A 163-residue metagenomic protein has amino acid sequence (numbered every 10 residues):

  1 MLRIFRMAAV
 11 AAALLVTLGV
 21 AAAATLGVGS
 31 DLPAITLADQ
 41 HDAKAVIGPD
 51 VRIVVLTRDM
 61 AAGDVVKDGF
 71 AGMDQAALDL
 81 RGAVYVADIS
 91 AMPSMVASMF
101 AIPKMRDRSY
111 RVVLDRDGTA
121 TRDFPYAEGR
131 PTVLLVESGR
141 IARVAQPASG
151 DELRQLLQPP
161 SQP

Functional and structural regions predicted by a protein language model:
M1-R6: Positively charged n-region of N-terminal signal peptides that target proteins for export
A8-G19: Bacterial N-terminal signal peptides
G19-T25: Sec/Tat signal peptide C-region and signal peptidase I cleavage site
A34-V51: A short beta-strand-turn-helix
D39-Q40, V66-G72, D117-A120: N-terminal post-signal-peptidase region of extra-cytosolic proteins
I47-P49, R116-R154: Thiol/disulfide oxidoreductase modules built on the thioredoxin-like
I53, D59-K104: Structural microenvironment flanking redox-active thiols in thiol-disulfide oxidoreductases
V84-V86, A101-E128: Short, internal strand/loop/helix patches that form the active-site neighborhood or redox-interaction surface
